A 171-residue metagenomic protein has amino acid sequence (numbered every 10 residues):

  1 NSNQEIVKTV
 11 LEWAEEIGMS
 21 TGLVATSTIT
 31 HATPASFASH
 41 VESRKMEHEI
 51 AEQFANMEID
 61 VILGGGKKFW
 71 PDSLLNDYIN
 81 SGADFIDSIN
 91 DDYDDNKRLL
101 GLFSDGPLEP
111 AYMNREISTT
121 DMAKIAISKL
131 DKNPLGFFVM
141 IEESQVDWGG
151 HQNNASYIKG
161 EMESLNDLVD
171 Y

Functional and structural regions predicted by a protein language model:
N1-S2, L11-M122, I127, D131: Surface-exposed loop and adjacent secondary-structure segments within mature catalytic domains
Q4-K8, T120-K124, M162-D170: Short, hydrophobic/amphipathic alpha-helical packing segments that form internal helix faces or helix-helix interfaces
A32-F37, P107-N114, K132-Y171: Active-site His/acidic residue clusters
